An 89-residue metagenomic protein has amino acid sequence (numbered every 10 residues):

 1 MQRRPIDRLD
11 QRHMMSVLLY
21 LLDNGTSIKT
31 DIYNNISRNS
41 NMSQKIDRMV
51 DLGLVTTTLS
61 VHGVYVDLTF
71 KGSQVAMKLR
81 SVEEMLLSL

Functional and structural regions predicted by a protein language model:
M1-Q2, S37, S73-L89: Amphipathic alpha-helical dimerization/coiled-coil segments that flank or bridge DNA-binding/regulatory modules
M1-V17: Short alpha-helical segments that sit at the start of domains
L18-G25: Short helix-to-turn junction characteristic of helix-turn-helix DNA-binding domains, especially the helix
T26-N35: Short acidic, hydrophobic short linear motifs in intrinsically disordered regions
I36-L52: Short amphipathic alpha-helical interaction segments
V50-S60: A short, conserved structural fragment
L59-Y65, F70: Short, Lys/Arg-rich nucleic-acid/phosphate-binding segment
